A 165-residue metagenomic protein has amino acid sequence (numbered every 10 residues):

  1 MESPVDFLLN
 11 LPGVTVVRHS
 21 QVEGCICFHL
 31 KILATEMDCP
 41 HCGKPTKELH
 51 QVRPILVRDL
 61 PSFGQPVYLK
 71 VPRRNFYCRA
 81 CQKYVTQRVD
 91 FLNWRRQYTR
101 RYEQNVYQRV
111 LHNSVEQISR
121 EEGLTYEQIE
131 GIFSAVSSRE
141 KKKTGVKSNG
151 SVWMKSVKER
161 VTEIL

Functional and structural regions predicted by a protein language model:
M1-K83, V89: Short, conserved DNA-binding cores of transcription-related domains
V22, H112, E159-T162: Short flexible coil/turn linkers enriched for glycine and charged/polar residues that connect secondary-structure
K44, G123, S134, S138: Residue-level detection of the helix-turn-helix DNA-binding "recognition helix"
Q82-Y102: Short, Lys/Arg-enriched anionic-surface-contact patches
Y98-N113: Short, amphipathic alpha-helical "recognition" segments used to contact nucleic acids or chromatin
S119-I132: Short, basic interhelical loop/turn and adjoining N-cap of the next helix at nucleic-acid- or acidic-partner-contacting
G131-L165: RNase H-like nuclease fold core
